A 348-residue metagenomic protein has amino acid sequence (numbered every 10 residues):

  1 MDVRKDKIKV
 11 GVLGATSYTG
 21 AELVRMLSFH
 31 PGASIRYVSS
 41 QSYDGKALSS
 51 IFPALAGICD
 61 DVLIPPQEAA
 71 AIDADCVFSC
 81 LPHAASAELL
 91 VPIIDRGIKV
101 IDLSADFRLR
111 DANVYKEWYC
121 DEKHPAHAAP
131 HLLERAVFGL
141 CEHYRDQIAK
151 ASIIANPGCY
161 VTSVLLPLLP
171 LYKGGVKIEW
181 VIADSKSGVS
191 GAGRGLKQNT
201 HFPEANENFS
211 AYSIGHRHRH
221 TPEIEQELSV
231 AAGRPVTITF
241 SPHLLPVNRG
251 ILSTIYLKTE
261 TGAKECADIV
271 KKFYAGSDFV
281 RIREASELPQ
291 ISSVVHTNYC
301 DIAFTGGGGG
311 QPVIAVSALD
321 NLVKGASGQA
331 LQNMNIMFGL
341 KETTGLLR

Functional and structural regions predicted by a protein language model:
M1-N208, Y212-I214, G233, T305-G308 (+1 more regions): N-terminal Rossmann-like NAD(P) cofactor-binding subdomain of oxidoreductases, focused on the glycine-rich
Y18, R135, C159-L166, G215-E223 (+4 more regions): Conserved active-site and cofactor/substrate-binding residues in soluble primary-metabolism enzymes
V24, L165-Y172, T221-E225, K271 (+2 more regions): Predominant activation on well-ordered alpha-helical scaffold segments within soluble catalytic domains
S28-G32, K173-V176, Q226-G233, E260-T261 (+3 more regions): Generic secondary-structure signature for well-ordered alpha-helical cores
H201-A211, T237-S241, N248-L257: Short, flexible active-site loops
Y212-H216, H243-L245, Q290-V294: Short Gly/Pro-enriched turn/cap motifs at secondary-structure boundaries
H218-F240, L244, N248, L252: Oxyanion-binding "anion nests"
S253-R348: C-terminal active-site/capping subdomain that shapes the small-molecule cofactor and substrate pocket of enzyme
